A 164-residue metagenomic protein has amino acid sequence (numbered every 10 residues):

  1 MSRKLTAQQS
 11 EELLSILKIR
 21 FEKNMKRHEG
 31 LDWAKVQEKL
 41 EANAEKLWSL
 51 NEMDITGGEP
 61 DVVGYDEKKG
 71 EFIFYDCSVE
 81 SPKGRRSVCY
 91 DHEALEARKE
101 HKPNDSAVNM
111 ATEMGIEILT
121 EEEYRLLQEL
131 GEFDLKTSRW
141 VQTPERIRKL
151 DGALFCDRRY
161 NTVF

Functional and structural regions predicted by a protein language model:
S2-E117, E121-F164: A binding-site-centric feature that preferentially detects glycan-recognition modules on secreted/surface proteins
